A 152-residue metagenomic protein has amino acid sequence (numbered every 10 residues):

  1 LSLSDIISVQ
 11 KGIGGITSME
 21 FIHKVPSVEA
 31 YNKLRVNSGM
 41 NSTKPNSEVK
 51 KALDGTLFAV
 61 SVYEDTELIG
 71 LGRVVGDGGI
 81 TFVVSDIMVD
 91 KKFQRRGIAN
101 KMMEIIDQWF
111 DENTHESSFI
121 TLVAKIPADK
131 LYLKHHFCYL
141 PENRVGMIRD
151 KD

Functional and structural regions predicted by a protein language model:
G12-N46: Short amphipathic alpha-helix that is part of the acyltransferase structural core
K50-S61, S118: A short helix-loop-beta-strand connector motif used in the catalytic cores of GNAT acetyltransferases and, in some
L57-G72: Conserved beta-hairpin
I80-K91: Conserved acetyl-CoA binding element of GNAT-fold acetyltransferases
F93, G97-I105: Conserved acetyl-CoA pyrophosphate-binding loop and the N-cap/start of the following alpha-helix in GNAT-like
F110-A124: Conserved GNAT acetyl-CoA-binding A-motif
L133-N143: Conserved acetyl-CoA-binding loop of GNAT-fold acetyltransferases
